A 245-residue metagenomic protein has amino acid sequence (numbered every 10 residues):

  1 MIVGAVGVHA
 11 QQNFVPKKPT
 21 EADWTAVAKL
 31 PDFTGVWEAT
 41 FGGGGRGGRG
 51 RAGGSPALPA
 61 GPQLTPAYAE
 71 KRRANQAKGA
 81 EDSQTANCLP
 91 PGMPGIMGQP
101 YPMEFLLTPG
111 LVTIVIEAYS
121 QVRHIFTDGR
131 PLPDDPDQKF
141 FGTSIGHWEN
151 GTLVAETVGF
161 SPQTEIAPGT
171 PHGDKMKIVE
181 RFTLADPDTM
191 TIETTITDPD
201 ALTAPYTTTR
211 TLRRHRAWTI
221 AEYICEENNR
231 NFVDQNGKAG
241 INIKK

Functional and structural regions predicted by a protein language model:
M1-A5: Bacterial N-terminal signal peptides
V6-K245: PEST-like low-complexity, intrinsically disordered acidic/proline/serine-rich tracts that flank trafficking/processing
